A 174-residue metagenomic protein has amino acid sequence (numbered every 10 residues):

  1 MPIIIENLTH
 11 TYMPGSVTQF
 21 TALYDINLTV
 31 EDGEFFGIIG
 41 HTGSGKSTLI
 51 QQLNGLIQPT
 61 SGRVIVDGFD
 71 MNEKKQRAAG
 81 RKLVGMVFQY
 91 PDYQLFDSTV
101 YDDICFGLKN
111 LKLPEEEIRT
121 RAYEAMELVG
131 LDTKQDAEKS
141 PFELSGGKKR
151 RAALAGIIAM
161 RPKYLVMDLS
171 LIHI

Functional and structural regions predicted by a protein language model:
I39-H41: The feature captures the beta-strand-to-loop junction immediately N-terminal to the Walker
N54: Helix-to-loop junction immediately C-terminal to a conserved catalytic motif
G62-N72, G80: Conserved ABC transporter NBD signature motif
E116-Q135: Conserved ABC ATPase "signature" region
S140-L144, K148: Conserved ABC ATPase signature
R161: Conserved catalytic motifs of ABC-family nucleotide-binding domains
I172-I174: Conserved small/polar residues in nucleotide/adenosyl-binding loops
